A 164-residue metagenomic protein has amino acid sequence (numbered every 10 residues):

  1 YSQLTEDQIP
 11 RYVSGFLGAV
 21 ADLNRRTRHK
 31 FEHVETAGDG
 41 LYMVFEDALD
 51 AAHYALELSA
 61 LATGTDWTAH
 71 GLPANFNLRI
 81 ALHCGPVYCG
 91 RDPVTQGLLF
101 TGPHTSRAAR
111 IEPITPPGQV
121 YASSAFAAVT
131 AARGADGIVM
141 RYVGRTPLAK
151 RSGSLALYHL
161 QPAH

Functional and structural regions predicted by a protein language model:
Y1-Y54: Catalytic NTP-binding/metal-coordinating core of nucleotidyl cyclase/transferase enzymes
M43-A163: Catalytic beta-strand-to-alpha-helix segment of the class III nucleotidyl cyclase homology domain
